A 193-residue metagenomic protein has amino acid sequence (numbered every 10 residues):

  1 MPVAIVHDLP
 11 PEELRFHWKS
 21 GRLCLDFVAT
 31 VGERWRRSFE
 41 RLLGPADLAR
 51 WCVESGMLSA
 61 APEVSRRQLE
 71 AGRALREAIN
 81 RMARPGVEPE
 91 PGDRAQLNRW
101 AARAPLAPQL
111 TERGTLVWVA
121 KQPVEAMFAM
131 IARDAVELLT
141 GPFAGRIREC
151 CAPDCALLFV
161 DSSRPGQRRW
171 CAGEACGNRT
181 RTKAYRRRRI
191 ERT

Functional and structural regions predicted by a protein language model:
M1-E149, A156, T193: Short helix-coil boundary/hinge micro-motifs
M130-I131, E137-Y185, I190-T193: BZIP DNA-binding basic region
